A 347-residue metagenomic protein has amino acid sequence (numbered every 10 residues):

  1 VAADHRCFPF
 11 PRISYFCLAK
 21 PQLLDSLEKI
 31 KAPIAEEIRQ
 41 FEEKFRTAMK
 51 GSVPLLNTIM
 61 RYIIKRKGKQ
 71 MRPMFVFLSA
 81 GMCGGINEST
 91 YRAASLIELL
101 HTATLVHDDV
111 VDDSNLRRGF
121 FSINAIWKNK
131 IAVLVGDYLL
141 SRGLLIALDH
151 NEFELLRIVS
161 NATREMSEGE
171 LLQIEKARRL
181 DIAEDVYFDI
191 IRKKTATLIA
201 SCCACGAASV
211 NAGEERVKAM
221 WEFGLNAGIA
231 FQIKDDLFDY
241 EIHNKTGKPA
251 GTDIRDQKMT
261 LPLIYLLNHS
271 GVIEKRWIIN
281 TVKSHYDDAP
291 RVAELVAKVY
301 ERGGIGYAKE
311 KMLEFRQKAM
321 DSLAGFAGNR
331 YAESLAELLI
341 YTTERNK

Functional and structural regions predicted by a protein language model:
A2-K347: All-alpha prenyltransferase/terpene-synthase fold signal
